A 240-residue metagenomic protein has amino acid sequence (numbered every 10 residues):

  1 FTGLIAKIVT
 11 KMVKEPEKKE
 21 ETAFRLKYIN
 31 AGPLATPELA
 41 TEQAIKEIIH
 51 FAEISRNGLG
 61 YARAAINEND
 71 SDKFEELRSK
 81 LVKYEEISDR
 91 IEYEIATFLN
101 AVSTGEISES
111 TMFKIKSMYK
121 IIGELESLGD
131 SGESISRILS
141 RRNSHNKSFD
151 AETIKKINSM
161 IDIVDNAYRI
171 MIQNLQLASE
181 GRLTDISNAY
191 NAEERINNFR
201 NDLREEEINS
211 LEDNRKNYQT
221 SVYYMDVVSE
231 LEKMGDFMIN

Functional and structural regions predicted by a protein language model:
F1-N240: Cytosolic, long alpha-helical scaffolding segments
